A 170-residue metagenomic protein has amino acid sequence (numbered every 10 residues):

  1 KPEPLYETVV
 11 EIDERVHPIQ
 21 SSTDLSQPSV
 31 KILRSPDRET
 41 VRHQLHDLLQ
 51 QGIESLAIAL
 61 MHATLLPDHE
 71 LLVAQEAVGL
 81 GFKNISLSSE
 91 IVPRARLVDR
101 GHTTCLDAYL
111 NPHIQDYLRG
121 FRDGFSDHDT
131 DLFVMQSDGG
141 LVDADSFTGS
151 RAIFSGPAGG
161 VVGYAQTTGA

Functional and structural regions predicted by a protein language model:
K1-A170: N-terminally biased helix-coil "hinge/interface" segments that flank
